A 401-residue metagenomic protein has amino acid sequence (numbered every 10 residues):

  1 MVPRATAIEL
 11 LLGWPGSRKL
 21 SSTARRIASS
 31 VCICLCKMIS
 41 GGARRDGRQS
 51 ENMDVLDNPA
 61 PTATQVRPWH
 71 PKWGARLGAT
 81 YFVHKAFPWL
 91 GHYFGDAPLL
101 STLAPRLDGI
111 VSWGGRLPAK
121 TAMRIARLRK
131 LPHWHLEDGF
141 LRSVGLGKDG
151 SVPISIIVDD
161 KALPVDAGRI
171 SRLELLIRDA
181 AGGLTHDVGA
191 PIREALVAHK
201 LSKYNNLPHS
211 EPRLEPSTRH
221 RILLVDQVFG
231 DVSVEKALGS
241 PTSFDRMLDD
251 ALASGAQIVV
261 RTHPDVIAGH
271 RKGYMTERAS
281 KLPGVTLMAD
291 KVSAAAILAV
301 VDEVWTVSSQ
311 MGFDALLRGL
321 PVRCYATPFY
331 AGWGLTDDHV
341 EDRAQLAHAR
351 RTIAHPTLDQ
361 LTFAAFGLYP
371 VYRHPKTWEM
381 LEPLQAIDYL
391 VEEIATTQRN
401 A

Functional and structural regions predicted by a protein language model:
M1-A401: Catalytic-core helical/loop segments in enzymes performing group transfer/polymerization on anionic/lipid-linked
